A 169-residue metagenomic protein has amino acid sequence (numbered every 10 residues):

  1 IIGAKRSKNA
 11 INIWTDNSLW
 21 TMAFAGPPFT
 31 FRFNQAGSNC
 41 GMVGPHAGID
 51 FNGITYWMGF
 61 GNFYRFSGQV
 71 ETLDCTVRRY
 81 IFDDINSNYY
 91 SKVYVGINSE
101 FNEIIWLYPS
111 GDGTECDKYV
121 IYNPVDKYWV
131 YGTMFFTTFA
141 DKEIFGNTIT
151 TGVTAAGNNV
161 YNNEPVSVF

Functional and structural regions predicted by a protein language model:
I2-F169: Beta-sheet-dominated scaffold domains
